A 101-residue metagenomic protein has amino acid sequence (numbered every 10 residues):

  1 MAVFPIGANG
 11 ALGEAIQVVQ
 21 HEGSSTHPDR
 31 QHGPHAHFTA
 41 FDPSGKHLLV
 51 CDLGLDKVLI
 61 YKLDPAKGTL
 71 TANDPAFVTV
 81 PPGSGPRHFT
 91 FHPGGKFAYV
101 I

Functional and structural regions predicted by a protein language model:
M1-A2, D56-V58: Structural signal for beta-propeller blades
M1-A8, K96, V100: Internal hydrophobic scaffold segments of catalytic domains
M1-P5, Q17, H37-A40: A broadly conserved amphipathic alpha-helix scaffold signal in soluble, globular proteins
V3-G13, K62-L70: Short loop/turn segments immediately following beta-strands, especially the blade-tip and inter-blade linker loops
G13-G23, L70-V78: Beta-propeller fold detector
E22-H47, V80-I101: Beta-rich, blade/repeat-based domains predominating in secreted/periplasmic proteins but also intracellular
H32, L53-D56: Short, solvent-exposed loop/turn segments at conserved positions within beta-propeller repeat blades
A40, G45-V50, K57-P65: The feature marks the first
